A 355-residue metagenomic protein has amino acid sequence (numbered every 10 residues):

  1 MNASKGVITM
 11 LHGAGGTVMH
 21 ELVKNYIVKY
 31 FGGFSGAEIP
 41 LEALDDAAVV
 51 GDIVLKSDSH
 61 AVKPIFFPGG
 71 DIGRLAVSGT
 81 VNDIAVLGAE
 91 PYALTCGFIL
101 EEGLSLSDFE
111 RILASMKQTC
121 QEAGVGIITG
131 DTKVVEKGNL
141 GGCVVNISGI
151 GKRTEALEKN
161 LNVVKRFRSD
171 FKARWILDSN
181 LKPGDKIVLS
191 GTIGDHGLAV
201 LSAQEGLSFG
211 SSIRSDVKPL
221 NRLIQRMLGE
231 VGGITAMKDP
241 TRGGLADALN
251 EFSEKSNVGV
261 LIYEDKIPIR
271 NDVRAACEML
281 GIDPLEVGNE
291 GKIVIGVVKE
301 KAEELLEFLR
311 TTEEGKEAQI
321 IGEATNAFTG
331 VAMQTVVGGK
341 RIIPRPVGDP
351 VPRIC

Functional and structural regions predicted by a protein language model:
M1-F31, K340-V351: N-terminal amphipathic/basic leader segments beginning at the initiator methionine
T9, T17-L189, D195, V200: Glycine-rich phosphate/pyrophosphate-binding loop regions near the starts of catalytic domains
L11-T17, E101-G103, S211-N289: Active-site-proximal betaalpha loop/short-helix elements that scaffold phosphoryl/nucleotidyl transfer chemistry
G13, S59, G97-I99, D131-V134 (+5 more regions): Short, ordered loop/turn segments at secondary-structure junctions
A199-I213: Short, compositionally biased
V297-E303: Helix N-cap motif at beta-to-alpha junctions
E304-E314: Short amphipathic alpha-helices in soluble, non-transmembrane regions that often serve as interface/regulatory elements
T312-C355: Acidic, Ser/Thr/Pro-rich beta/coil linker or hinge segments at domain junctions
